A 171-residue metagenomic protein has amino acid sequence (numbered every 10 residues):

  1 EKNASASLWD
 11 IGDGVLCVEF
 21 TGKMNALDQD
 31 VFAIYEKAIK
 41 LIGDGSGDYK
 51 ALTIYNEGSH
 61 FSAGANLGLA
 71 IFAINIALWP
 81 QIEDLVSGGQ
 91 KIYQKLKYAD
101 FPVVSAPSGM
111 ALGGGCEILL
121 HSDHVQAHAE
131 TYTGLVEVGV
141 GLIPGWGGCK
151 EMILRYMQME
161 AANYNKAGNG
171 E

Functional and structural regions predicted by a protein language model:
E1-A4, G47-E57, W79-E83, G114 (+2 more regions): Phosphate-binding glycine-rich loops and adjacent basic patches that engage nucleotide phosphates, nucleic-acid
E1-T21: Short beta-strand/loop segment at the start of cytosolic alpha/beta domains
D13-E19, F32-P80, Q90-A106, H128-Y132: A structural preference for short, pocket-lining loop segments at secondary-structure junctions
G22, G58, Y156: A broadly conserved detector of short glycine/acidic/proline-rich loop/turn motifs that flank catalytic sites and bind
I82-V86, Q90, Q94-E171: Conserved catalytic cores of soluble enzyme domains, especially glycine-rich substrate-binding beta-alpha loops
